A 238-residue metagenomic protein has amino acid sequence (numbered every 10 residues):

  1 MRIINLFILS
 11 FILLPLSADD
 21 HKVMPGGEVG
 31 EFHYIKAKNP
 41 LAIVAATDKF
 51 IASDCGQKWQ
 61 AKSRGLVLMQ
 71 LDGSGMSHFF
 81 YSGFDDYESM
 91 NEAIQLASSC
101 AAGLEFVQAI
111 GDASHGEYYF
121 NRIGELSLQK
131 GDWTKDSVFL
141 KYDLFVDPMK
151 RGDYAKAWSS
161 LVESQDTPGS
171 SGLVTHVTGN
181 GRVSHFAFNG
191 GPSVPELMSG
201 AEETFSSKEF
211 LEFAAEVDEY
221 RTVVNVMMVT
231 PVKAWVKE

Functional and structural regions predicted by a protein language model:
M1-L9: Sec-dependent signal peptide recognition, specifically the positively charged N-region followed immediately by
L9-S17: Hydrophobic h-region of N-terminal signal peptides that target proteins for export in Gram-negative bacteria
A18-E238: Short S/T/G/P-rich N-terminal loop/turn motif that feeds into the first structured element of a domain
